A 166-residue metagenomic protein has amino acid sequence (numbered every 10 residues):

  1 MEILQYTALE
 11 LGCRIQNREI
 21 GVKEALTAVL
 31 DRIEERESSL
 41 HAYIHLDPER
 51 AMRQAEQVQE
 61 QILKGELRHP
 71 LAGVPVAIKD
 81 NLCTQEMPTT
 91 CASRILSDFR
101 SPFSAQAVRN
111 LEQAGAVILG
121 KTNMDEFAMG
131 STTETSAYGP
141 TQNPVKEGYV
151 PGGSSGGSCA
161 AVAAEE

Functional and structural regions predicted by a protein language model:
M1-D47, M52: An N-terminal boundary/leader segment
E19, E66-L67, M87: Conserved SET/PR domain catalytic loop and adjacent active-site segment of histone-lysine N-methyltransferases
R36, Q59, L82: N-terminal Rossmann-like NAD(P)+-binding subdomain of aldehyde/semialdehyde dehydrogenases
A51-Q59, G115-A116: Long amphipathic alpha-helix in the N-terminal Rossmann-like dinucleotide-binding domain of NAD(P)-dependent
V58-V74: Immediate post-signal peptide segment of exported/extracytoplasmic ligand-binding proteins
L71-E166: Short glycine/serine-rich loop/turn segments
